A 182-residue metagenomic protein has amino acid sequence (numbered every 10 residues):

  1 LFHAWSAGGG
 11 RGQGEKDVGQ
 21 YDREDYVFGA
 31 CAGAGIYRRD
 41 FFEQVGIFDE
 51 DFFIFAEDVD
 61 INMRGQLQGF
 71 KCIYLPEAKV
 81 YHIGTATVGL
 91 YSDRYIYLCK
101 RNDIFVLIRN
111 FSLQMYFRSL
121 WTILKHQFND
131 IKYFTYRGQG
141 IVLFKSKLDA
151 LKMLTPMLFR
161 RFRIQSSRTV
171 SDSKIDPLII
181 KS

Functional and structural regions predicted by a protein language model:
L1-F53, V59, Q68: Acidic/His-rich active-site region of diverse nucleotide-sugar glycosyltransferases
E15, Q66-L67, Y91, F111: Hydrophobic alpha-helical membrane-insertion segments
K16-V27, G33, L158-S182: Glycine-rich phosphate/pyrophosphate-binding loop and adjacent beta-alpha nucleotide/cofactor-binding cores
C31, M63, P76: A cytosolic small-molecule/anion-sensing beta-strand core signal
F53-I54, N62, F134: Conserved short hydrophobic patches within well-ordered secondary structure
D60-R64, V80: Short active-site alpha-helical segment characteristic of glycosyltransferases and processive polysaccharide synthases
C72-F162, S166-S167, S173-P177: Active-site-adjacent helix/loop segment of glycosyltransferases that harbors family-specific signature motifs
